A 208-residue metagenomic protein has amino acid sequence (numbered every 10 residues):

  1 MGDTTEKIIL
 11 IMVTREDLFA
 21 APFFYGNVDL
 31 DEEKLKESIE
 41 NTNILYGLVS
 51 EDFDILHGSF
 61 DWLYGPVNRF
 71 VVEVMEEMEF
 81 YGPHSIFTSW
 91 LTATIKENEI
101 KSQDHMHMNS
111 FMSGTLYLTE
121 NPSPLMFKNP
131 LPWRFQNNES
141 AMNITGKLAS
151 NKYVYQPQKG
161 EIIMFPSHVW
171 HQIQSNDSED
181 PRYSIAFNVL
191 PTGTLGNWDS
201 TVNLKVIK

Functional and structural regions predicted by a protein language model:
T5-G82, W90, K101, T201-K208: Non-heme Fe(II)/2-oxoglutarate
G82-N98, H107: Extracellular-facing segments of soluble proteins and assemblies that are Gly/Ser/Thr-biased and enriched in aromatics
K96-M164, L195-N203: Catalytic core of non-heme Fe(II) oxygenases with the double-stranded beta-helix
S102-H105, H171-S178: Short beta-strand His + acidic residue motifs that chelate non-heme Fe in jelly-roll/DSBH and cupin folds
G114-T115, E179-L195: A short hydrophobic beta-strand segment most commonly corresponding to one strand of the jelly-roll/cupin
Y155-P157, Q174-S175, P181: Localized chelating/binding microdomains that coordinate divalent metal ions or stabilize phosphate-bearing
